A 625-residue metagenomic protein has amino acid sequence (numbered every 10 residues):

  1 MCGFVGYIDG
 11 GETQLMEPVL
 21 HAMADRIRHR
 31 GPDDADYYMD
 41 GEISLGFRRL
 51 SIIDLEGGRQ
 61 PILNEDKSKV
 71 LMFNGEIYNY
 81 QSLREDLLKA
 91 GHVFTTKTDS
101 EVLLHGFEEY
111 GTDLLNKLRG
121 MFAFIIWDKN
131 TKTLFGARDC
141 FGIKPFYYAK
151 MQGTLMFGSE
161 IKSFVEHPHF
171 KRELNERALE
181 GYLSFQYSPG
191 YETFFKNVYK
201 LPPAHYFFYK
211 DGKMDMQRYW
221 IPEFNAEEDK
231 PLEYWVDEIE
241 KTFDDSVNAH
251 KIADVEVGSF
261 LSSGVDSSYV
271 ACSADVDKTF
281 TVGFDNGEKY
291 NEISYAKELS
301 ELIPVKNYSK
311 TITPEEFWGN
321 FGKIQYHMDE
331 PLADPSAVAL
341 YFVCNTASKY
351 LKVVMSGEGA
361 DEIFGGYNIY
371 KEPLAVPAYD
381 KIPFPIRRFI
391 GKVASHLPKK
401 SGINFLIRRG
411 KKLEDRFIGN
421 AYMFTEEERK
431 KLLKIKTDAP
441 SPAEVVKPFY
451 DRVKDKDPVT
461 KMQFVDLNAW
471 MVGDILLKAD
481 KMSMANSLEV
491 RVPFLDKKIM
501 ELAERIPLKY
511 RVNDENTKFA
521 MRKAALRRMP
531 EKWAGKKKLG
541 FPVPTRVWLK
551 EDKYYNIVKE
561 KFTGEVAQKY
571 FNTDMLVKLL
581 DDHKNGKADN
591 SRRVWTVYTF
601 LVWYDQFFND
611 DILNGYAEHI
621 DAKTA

Functional and structural regions predicted by a protein language model:
M1-F4, K89, E166, V198-P202 (+5 more regions): Adenosyl-5′-phosphate
M1-M328, L340, C344, R527 (+4 more regions): Cysteine-centered catalytic environments shared across enzyme families
D86, H167, I363-G366, L502: Residues that scaffold the ATP/ADP-binding catalytic core of kinase and kinase-like folds
S100-L103, L179, A360, V472 (+2 more regions): Alpha-helical structural signal
I161, V376, R522-K523: Acceptor-binding helix/loop patch of EC 2.4 sugar-transfer enzymes, predominantly nucleotide-sugar-dependent
G322-Y326, S348, Y370-E372, W548-K550: Short low-complexity, flexible loop/linker segments enriched in glycine and/or proline with clustered acidic
L332-D334: Acceptor-substrate binding/catalytic loop of class I
F342-K400, W470, L476-I499: Active-site adenylate/phosphate-handling loop in enzymes that bind or generate adenylated species
